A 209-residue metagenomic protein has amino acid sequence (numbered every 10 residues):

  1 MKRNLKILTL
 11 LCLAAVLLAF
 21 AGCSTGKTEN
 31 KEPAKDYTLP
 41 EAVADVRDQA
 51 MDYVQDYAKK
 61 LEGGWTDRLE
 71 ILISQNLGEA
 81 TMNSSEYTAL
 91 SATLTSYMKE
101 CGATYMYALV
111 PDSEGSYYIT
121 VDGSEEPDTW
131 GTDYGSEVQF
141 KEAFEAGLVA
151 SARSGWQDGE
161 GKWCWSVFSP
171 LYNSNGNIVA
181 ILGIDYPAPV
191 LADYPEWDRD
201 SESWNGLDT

Functional and structural regions predicted by a protein language model:
A19-G22: C-terminal motif of bacterial Sec signal peptides marking the signal peptidase cleavage site
S24-G26: Bacterial signal peptide processing site
D36-Y87: Extracellular/periplasmic ligand-binding regions of membrane signal-transduction receptors
D56, T95-S116, S201-T209: Short N-terminal helix-loop-first-beta-strand/juxtamembrane motif that initiates sensory/input modules
D122-Q157: Extracytoplasmic/periplasmic sensor domains and loops in membrane signaling proteins
G161-P170: A short beta-strand signature within small-molecule sensing/ligand-binding domains used in signal transduction
Y172-L182: Short hydrophobic/glycine-rich mini-motifs in sensory/regulatory modules that couple input to downstream signaling
I184-S201: Helix-start (N-cap) segments at beta->loop->alpha junctions that couple sensory/regulatory domains to adjoining helices
